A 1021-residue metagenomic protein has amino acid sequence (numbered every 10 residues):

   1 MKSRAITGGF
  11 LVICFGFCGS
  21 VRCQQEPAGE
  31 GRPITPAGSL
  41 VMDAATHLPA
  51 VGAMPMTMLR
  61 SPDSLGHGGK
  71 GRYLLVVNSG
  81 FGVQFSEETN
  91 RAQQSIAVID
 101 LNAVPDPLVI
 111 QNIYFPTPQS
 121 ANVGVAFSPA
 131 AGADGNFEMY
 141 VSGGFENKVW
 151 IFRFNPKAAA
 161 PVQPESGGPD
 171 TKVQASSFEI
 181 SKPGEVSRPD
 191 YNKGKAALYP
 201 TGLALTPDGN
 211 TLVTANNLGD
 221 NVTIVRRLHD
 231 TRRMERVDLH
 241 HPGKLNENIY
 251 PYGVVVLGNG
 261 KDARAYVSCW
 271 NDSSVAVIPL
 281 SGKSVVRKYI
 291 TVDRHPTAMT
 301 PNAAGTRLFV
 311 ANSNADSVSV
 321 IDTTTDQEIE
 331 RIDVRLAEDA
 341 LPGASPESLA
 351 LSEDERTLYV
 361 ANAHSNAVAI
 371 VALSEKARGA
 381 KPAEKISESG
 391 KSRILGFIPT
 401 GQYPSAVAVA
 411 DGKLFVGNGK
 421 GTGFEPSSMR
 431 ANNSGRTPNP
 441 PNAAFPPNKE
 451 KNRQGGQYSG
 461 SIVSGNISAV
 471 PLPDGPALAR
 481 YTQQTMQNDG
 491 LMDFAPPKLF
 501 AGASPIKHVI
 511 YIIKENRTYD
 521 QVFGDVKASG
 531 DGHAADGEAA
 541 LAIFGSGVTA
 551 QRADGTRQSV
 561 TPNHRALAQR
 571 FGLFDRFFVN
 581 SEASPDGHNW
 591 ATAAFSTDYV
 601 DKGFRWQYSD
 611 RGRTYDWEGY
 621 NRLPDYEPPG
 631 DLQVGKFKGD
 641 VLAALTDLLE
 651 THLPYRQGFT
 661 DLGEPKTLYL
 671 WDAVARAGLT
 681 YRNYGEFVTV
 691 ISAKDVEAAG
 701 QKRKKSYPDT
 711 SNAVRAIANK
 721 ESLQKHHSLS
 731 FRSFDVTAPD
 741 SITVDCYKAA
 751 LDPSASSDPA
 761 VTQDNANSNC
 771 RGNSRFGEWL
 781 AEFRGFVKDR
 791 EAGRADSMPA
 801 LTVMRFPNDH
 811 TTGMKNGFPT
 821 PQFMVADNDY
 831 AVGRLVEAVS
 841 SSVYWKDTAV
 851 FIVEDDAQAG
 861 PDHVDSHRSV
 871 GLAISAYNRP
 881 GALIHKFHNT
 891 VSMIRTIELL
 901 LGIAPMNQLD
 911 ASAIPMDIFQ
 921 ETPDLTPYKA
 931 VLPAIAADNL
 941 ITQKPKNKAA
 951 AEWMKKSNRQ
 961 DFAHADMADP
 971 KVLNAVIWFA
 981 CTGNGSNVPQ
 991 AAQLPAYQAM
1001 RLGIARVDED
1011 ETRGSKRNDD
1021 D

Functional and structural regions predicted by a protein language model:
M1-G9: Bacterial N-terminal signal peptides that target proteins for export
T7, G29, S584-P585: Hydrophobic alpha-helical context, especially transmembrane and signal-peptide helices
G8-F17: Bacterial N-terminal signal peptides
C14, C23-A503: Predominantly soluble domains enriched in secretory-pathway, periplasmic, or organellar proteins
G19-V21: Intrinsically disordered, low-complexity regions enriched in serine, threonine, proline and polar/charged residues
V463, A477-D1021: N-terminal pro-sequences and low-complexity stem/linker regions of secreted or lumenal proteins
